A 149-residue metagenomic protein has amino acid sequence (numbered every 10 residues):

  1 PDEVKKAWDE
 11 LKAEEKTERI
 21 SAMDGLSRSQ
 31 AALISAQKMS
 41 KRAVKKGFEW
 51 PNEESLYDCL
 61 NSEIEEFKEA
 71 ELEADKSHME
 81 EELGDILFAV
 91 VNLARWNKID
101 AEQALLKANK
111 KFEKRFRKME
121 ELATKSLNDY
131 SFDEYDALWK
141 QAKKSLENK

Functional and structural regions predicted by a protein language model:
P1-L83, L87-K149: Flexible "arm" and connector segments at domain edges
